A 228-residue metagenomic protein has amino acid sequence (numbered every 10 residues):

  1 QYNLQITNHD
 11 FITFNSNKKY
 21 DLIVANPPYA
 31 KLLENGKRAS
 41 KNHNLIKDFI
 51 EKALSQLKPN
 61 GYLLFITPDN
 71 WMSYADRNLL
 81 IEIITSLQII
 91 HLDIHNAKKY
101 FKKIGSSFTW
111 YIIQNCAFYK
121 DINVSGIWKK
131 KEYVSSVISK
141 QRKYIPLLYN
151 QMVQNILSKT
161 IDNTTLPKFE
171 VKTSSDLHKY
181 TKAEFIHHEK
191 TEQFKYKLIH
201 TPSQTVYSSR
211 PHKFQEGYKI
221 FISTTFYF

Functional and structural regions predicted by a protein language model:
Q1-K18, L22-A25, N60: Conserved S-adenosyl-L-methionine
Q5-T7, D93, S125: General small-molecule cofactor/ligand-binding pocket signal
F11, P27, D69, T224-T225: Residues immediately flanking
N15, A30-E34, W71-A75, Y100-K103 (+1 more regions): Short catalytic/ligand-binding loop motif for oxyanion handling, primarily in non-cytosolic enzymes, centered on
I23-A30, I66: Amphipathic alpha-helical repeat scaffolds
P28, N35-K41: Active-site segment flanking the S-adenosylmethionine/decSAM binding pocket in AdoMet-dependent transferases
S40-K98, T109-I113: Conserved Class I SAM-dependent methyltransferase catalytic core
K98-F228: C-terminal substrate-recognition regions of SAM-dependent nucleic acid methyltransferases
